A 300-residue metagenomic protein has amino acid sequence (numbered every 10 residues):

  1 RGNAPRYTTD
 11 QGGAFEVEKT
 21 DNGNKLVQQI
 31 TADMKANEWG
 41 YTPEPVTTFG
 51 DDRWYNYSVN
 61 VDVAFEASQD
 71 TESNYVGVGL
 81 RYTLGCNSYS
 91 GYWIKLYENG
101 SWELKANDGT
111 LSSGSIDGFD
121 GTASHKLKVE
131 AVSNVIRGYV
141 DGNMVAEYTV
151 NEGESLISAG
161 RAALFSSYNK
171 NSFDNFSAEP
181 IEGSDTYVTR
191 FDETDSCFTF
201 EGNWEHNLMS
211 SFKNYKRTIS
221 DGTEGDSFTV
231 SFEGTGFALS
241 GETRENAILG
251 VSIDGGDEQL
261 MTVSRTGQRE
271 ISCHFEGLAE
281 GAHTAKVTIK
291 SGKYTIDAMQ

Functional and structural regions predicted by a protein language model:
R1-N24, Q29-G40, D51, Y55-G85 (+5 more regions): Glycan-recognition surfaces in beta-rich domains, encompassing non-catalytic CBMs and lectin-like receptor-binding
G13-F15, S90-L96, L127-V129: Broad, structure-driven detector of short, well-ordered beta-strand segments within folded domains
T42-E44: N-terminal post-signal-peptidase region of extra-cytosolic proteins
F49, N74-K105: Glycan-recognition/cleft segments
S90-Y92, A123-H125, A146, D174: A structural detector for short beta-strand units
I94, S101-E103, G142, G202-N207: Generic detector of short, locally flexible boundary/turn motifs and exposed helical patches
A106-K126: Short, aromatic/His-centered strand-loop micro-motif at the edge of beta-sheets
